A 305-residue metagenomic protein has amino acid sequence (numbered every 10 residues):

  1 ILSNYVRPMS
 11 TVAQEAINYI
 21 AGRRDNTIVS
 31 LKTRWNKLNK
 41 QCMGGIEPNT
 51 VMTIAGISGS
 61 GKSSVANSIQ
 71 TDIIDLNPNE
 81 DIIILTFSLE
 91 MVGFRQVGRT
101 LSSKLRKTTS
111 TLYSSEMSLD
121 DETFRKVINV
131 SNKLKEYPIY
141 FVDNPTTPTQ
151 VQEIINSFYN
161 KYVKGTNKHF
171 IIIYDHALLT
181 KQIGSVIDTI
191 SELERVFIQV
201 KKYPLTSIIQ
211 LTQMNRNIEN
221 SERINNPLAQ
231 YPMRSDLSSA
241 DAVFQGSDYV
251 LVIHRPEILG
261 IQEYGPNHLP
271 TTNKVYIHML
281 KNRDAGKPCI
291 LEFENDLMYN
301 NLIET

Functional and structural regions predicted by a protein language model:
L2-K107: The Walker A/P-loop phosphate-binding site
T33, K40-C42, L76-N167, Q182 (+1 more regions): Cytosolic-facing regulatory segments adjacent to core modules
S60-S63, V92-Q96, P148-Q150, L179-I183 (+3 more regions): Flexible loop/turn segments at secondary-structure boundaries
S88-M91, H176, Q210-N215, P256 (+1 more regions): A short beta-strand-to-loop transition that corresponds to the Sensor-1 phosphate-sensing loop of AAA+ P-loop ATPases
R106, S110-Y113, E122, T149-Q152 (+3 more regions): C-terminal regions of RecA-like/P-loop NTPase motor modules
L112-M117, Y140, T180-I190, E222-M233: Flexible beta-alpha connector loops of hexameric P-loop NTPases
G165, F170-Q199, L205-S207: Helical hairpin unit composed of two closely spaced alpha helices linked by a short loop
